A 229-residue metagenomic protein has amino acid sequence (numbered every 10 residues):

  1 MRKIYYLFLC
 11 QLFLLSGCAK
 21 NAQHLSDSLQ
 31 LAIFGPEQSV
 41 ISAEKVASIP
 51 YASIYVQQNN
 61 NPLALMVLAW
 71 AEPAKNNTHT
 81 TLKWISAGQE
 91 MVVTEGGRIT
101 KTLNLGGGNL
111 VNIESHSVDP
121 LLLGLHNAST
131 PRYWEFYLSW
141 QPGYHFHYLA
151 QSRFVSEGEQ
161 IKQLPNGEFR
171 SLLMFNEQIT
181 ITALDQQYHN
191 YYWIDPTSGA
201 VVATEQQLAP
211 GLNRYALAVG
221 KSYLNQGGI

Functional and structural regions predicted by a protein language model:
M1-N21: Sec-dependent bacterial lipoprotein signal peptides
Y5-L7, I85, H126-Y133, F154-V155 (+1 more regions): Generic detector of short alpha-helix boundary/capping microenvironments and adjacent low-complexity segments
C18-N104, N109-N112, Y137-I229: Acidic, serine/threonine-rich low-complexity disordered tracts
H116-W140: Predominantly extracellular/secreted and cell-surface proteins with exposed, flexible low-complexity segments
